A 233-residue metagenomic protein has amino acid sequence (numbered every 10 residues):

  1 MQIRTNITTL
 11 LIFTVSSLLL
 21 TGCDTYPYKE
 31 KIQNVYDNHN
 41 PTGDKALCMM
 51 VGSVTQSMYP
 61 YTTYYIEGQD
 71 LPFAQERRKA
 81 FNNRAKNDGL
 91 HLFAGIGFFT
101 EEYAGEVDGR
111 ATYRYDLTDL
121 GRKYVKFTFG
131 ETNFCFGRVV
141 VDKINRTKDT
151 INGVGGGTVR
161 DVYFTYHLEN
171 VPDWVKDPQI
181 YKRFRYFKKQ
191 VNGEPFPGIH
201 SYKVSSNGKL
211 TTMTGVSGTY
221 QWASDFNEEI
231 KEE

Functional and structural regions predicted by a protein language model:
M1-L11: Bacterial N-terminal signal peptides that target proteins for export
L20-G22: C-terminal motif of bacterial Sec signal peptides marking the signal peptidase cleavage site
D24-Y26: Bacterial signal peptide processing site
Y28-N40: Short, aromatic-enriched amphipathic alpha-helices that serve as compact interaction elements
T42-Q75: Post-signal-peptide N-terminal segment of Sec-exported extracytoplasmic proteins
Y64-G68, Q75-I96: Short amphipathic alpha-helical interaction segments
L90, G95-I96, T100-R138: Accessory beta->alpha helical hairpin/"wing" motif in late/C-terminal subdomains of nucleic-acid enzymes
E131-G137, I144-G157, E169-E233: Low-complexity, intrinsically disordered terminal/linker segments enriched in charged and Gly/Pro repeats
